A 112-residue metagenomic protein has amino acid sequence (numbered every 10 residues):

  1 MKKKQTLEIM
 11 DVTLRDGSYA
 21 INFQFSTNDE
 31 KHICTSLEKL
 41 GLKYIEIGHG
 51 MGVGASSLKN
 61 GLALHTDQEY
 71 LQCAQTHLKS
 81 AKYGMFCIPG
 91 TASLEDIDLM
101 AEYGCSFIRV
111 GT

Functional and structural regions predicted by a protein language model:
K3-L7, G41-K43, L78-Y83, G104-S106: Short, well-ordered coil/turn segments that N-cap beta-strands
K4-V12, C34-V53: N-terminal glycine-rich anion-binding loops that anchor highly charged ligand groups
V12-H32, A81-S93, R109-T112: Active-site mouth loops of central-metabolism enzymes
T27-N28, H32, S36, T66-Y70: Conserved alpha-helical substructure of the radical SAM core
K31-E38, Q75, A101: A structural alpha-helix within SAM-dependent methyltransferase catalytic domains
K43-Y70, V110-T112: Glycine-rich, proline-tolerant flexible connector loops at the mouths of alpha/beta enzymes
G54-N60, C73-I88: Acidic/glycine-enriched edge-of-secondary-structure segments
L71-S80, E95-G104: Acidic (Asp/Glu)-rich catalytic clusters
